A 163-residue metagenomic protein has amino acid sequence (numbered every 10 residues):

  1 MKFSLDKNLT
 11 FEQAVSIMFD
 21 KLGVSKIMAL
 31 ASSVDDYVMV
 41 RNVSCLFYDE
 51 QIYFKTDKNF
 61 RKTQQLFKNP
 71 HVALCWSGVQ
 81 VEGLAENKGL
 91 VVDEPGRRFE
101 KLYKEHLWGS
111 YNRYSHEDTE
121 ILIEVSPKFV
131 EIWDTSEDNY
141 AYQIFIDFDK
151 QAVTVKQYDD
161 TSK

Functional and structural regions predicted by a protein language model:
M1-L9, Q80-K163: Charged, gly/pro-rich active-site loop segments
M1-M28: Active-site-proximal "nucleotidyltransferase
F3, F11, K26, D35 (+3 more regions): Generic alpha-helix detector with strongest preference for long hydrophobic helices that associate with membranes
M18, D36-M39, Y103: N-proximal short alpha-helices
D20, S44, Q64, N112-S115 (+1 more regions): Short secondary-structure boundary/capping segments
L22, L66, F99-Y103: A generic structural signal for nonpolar/aromatic side chains embedded in well-ordered alpha-helices
S25-K58, T63-F67, V72-W76, L84: Short beta-strand segments
